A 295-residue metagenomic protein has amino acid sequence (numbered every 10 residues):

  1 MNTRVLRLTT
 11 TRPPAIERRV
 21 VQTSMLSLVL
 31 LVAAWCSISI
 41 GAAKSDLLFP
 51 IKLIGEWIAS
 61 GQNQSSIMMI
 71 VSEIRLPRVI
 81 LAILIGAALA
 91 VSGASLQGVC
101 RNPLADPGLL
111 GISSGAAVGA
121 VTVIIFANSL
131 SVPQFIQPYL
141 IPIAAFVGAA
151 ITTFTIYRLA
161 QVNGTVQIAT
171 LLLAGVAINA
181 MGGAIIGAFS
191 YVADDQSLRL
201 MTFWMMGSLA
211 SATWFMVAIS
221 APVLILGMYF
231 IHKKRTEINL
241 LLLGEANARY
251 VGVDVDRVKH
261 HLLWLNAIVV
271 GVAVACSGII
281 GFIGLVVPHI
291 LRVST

Functional and structural regions predicted by a protein language model:
N2-T295: Alpha-helical transmembrane segments in inner-membrane proteins
